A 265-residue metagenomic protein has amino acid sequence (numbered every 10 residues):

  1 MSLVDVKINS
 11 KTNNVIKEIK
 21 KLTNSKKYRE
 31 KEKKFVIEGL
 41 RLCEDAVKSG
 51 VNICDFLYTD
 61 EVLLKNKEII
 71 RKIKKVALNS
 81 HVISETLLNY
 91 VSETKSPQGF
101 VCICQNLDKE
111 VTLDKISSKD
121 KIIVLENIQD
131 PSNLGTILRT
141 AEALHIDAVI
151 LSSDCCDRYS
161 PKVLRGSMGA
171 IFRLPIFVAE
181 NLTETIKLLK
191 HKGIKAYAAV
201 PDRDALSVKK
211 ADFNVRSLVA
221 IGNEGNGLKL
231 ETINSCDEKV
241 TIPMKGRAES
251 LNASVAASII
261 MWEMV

Functional and structural regions predicted by a protein language model:
M1-N66, C155-C156: Boundary-proximal intrinsically disordered activation/regulatory segments immediately upstream of a helical core
V6-S10, N79-S84, P175-L182: Short acidic-hydrophobic, aromatic-tinged amphipathic segments that line or gate anion-handling sites
G39, Q129-I137, L251-A256: Amphipathic alpha-helical repeat scaffolds
K48, D108, L113-L206: RNA substrate-binding interface of SAM-dependent RNA methyltransferases
K65-V76, T232: Short, aromatic/basic amphipathic alpha-helical patches
I73-F100: Glycine/small-residue-rich loop that forms an oxyanion/phosphate-binding "nest" at active or ligand-binding sites
F100, T140-L144, R158, V163-I171 (+1 more regions): Structured adenosyl-cofactor binding patch, chiefly the S-adenosyl-L-methionine
Y197-A248: Active-site/ligand-binding-proximal alpha/beta "capping" segment
